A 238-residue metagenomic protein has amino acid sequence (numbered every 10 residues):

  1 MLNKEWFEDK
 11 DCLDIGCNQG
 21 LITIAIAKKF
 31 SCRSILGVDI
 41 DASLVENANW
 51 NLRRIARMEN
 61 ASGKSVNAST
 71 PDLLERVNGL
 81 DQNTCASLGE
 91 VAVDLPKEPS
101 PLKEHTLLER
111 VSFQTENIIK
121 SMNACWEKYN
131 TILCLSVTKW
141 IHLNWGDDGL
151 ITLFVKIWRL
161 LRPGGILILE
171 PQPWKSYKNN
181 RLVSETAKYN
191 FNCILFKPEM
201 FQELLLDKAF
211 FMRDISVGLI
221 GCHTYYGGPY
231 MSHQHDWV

Functional and structural regions predicted by a protein language model:
M1-D11, A25: Conserved alpha-helix/loop element of class I SAM-dependent methyltransferases that forms part of the SAM/SAH-binding
K10-N18: Conserved class I S-adenosyl-L-methionine
Q19-C32: Conserved SAM-binding loop of SAM-dependent methyltransferases across substrates and taxa, primarily the Class I
A48-N49: Conserved SAM-binding loop
R54-M122: S-adenosyl-L-methionine
S121-I132: A short acidic, Gly/Pro-enriched loop at the edge of an enzyme's catalytic core that lines a small-molecule cofactor
G149-P163: A short glycine-rich, Lys/Arg-flanked "PGG" loop and its adjoining helix->strand segment in the class I
P163-S176: Conserved beta-strand signature within the Rossmann-like core of class I S-adenosyl-L-methionine
